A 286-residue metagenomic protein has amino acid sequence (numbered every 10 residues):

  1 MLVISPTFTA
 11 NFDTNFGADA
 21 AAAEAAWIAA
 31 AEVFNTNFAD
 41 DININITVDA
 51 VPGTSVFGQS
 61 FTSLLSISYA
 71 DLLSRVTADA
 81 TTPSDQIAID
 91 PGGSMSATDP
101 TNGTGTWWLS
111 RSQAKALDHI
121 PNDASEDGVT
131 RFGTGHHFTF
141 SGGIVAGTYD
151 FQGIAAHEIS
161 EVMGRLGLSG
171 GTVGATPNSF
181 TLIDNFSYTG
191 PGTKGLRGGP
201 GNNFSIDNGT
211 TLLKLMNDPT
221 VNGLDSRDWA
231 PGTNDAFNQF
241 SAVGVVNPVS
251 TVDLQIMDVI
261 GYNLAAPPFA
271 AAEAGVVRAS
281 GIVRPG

Functional and structural regions predicted by a protein language model:
M1-A156, E161-P267: Extracellular zinc-dependent metalloprotease catalytic-domain scaffold
F269-A271: Proline-enriched interdomain boundary motifs that mark the N-terminal boundary and often initiate the first structured
E273-G286: Enriched but not universal
